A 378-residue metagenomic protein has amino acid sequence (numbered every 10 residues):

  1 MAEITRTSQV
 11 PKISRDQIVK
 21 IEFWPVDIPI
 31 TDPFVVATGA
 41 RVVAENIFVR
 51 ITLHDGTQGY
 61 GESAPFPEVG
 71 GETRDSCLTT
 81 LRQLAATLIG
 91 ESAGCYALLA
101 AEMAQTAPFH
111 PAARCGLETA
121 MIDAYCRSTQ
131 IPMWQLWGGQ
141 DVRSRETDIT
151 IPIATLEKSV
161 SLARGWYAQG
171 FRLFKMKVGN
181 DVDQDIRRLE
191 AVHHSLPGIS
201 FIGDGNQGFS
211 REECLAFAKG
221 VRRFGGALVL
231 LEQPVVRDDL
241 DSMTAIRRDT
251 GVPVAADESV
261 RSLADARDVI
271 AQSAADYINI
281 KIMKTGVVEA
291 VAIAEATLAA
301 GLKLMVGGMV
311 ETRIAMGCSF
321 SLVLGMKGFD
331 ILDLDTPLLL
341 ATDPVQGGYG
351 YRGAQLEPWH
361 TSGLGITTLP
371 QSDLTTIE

Functional and structural regions predicted by a protein language model:
A2-F201, N206-L215, K219-R222, D249 (+2 more regions): N-terminal capping/lid subdomain adjacent to the active-site entrance of alpha/beta enzymes
E3, R313-I314, S321: Surface-exposed amphipathic alpha-helical tracts and adjacent flexible/coil segments at the periphery of soluble enzymes
D16, Q169, G226, S273 (+1 more regions): Structured loop/turn residues at beta-strand edges in well-structured enzyme cores
G90, I131, V252, L302 (+1 more regions): Short glycine/serine/threonine/alanine-rich loop segments
M176-M316, A341-P344, Y349-Y351: Catalytic core of soluble alpha/beta enzymes
S319-K327: Oxidoreductase and adenylate-handling cofactor-binding alpha/beta cores
K327-T336: Short helix/strand-capping turn motifs
